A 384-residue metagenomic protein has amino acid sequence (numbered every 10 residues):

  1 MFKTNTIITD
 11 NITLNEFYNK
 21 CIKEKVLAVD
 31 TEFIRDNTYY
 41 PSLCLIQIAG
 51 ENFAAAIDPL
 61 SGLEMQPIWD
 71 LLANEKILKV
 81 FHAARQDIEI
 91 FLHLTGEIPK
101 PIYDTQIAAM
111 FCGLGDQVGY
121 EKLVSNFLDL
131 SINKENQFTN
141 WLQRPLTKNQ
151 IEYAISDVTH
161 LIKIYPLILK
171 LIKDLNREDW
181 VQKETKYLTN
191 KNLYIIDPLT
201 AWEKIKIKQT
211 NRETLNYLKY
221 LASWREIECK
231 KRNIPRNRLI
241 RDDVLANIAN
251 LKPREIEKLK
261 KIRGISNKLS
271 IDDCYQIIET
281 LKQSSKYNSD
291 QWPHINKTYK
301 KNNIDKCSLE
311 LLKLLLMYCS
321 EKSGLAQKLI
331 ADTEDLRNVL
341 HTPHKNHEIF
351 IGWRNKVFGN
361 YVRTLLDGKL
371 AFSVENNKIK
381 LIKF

Functional and structural regions predicted by a protein language model:
M1-L27, T31: N-terminal accessory regions of nucleic-acid-interacting proteins
A28, N37, L45-I48: Non-catalytic, usually N-terminal nucleic-acid engagement modules in DNA/RNA processing proteins
F33-Y40: Single-stranded nucleic-acid-binding OB-fold domains
Q47, N52-P67, L71-I162, L169 (+1 more regions): Active-site-proximal helix-loop-helix substrate-binding element of RNase H-like nuclease domains
K148, I168-F384: Accessory DNA-binding and partner-docking regions appended to nucleic-acid-acting proteins, especially the terminal
